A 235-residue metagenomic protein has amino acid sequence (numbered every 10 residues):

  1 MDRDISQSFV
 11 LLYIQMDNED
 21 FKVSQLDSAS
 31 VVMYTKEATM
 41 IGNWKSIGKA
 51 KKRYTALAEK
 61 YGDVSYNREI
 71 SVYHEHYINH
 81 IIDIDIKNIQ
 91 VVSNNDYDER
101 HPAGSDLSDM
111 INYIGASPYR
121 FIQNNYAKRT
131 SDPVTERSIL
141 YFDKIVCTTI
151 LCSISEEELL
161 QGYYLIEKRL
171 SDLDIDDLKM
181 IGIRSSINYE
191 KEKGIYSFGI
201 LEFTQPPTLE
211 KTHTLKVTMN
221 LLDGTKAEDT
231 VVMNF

Functional and structural regions predicted by a protein language model:
M1-F235: Non-catalytic macromolecular-recognition regions in eukaryotic signaling proteins
